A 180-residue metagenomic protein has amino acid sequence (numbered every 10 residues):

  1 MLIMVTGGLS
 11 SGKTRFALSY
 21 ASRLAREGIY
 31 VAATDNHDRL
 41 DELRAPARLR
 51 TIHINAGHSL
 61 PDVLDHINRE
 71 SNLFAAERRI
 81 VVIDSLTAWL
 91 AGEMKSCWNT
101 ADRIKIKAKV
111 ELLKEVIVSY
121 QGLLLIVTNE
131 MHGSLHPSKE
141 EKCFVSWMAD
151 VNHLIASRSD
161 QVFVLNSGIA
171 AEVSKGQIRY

Functional and structural regions predicted by a protein language model:
M1-A75: Conserved P-loop
M4, I80-V82, L125-V127: Structural motif
H58-D62, D84-L86, S138: Secondary-structure junction/capping motif
N72-R79, S119-Y120: Glycine-rich phosphate-binding loop signature in dinucleotide/nucleotide-binding domains
R78-S85, W89: Ordered, amphipathic secondary-structure segments that act as subunit-interaction surfaces in large macromolecular
A88-Y180: Replace "adjacent to P-loop NTPase cores in ATP/GTP-dependent enzymes" with "adjacent to NTP-binding cores
